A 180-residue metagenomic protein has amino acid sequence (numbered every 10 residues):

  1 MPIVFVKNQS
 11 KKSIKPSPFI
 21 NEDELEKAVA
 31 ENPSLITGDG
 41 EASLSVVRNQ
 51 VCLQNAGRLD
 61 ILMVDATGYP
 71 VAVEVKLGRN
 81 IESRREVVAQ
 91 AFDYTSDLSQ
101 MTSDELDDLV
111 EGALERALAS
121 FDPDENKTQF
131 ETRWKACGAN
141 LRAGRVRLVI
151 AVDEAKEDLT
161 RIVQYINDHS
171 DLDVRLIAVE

Functional and structural regions predicted by a protein language model:
M1-E180: Charged, terminal alpha-helix-loop-beta segments that serve as non-catalytic nucleic-acid engagement and/or assembly
